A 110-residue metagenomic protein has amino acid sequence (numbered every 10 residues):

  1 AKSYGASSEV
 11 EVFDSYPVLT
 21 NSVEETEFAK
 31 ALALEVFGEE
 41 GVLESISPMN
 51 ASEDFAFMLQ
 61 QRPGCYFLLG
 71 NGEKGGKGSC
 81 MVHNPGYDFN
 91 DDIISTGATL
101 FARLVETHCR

Functional and structural regions predicted by a protein language model:
A1-R110: Metal-dependent amide/peptide-bond hydrolase catalytic core, centered on the "pita-bread" metallohydrolase fold
